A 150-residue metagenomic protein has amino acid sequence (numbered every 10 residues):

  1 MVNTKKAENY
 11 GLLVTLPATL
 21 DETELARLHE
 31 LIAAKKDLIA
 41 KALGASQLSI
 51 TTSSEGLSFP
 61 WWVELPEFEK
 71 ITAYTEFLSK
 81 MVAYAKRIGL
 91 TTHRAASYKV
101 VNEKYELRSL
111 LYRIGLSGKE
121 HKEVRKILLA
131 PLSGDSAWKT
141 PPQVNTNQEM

Functional and structural regions predicted by a protein language model:
M1-M150: Long, charge-dense low-complexity segments
